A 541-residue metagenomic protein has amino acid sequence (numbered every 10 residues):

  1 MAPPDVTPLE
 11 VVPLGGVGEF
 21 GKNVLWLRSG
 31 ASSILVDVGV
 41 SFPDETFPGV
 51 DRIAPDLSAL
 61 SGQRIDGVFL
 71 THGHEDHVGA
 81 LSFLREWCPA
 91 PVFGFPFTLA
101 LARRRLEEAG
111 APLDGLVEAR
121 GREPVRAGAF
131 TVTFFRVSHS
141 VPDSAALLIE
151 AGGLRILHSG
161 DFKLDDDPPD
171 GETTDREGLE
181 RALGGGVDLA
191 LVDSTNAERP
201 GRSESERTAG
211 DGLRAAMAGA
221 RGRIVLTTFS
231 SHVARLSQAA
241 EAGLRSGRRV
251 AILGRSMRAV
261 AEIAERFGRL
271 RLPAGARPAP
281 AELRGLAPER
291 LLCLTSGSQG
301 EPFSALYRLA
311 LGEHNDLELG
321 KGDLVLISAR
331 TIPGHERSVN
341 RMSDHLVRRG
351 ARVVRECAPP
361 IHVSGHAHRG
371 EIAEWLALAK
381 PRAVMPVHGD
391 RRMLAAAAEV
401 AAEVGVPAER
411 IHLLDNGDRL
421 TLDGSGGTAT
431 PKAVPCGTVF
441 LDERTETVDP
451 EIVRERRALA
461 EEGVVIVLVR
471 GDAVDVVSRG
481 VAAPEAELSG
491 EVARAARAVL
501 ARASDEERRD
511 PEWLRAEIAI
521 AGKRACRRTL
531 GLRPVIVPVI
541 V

Functional and structural regions predicted by a protein language model:
A2-F69, H74-G285, S304-E318, R337-N340: His/Asp/Glu-rich metal-coordinating catalytic cores of metallo-dependent phosphodiesterases/hydrolases acting on
V17, S41-E45, V50-I53, R64-I65 (+5 more regions): A glycine- and charged-residue-rich anion-binding loop/surface
E19, V141, A287, L459-E461 (+1 more regions): Solvent-exposed loop and beta-edge segments used for protein-protein assembly and interaction
L106, A401, C526: Conserved hydrophobic residues forming the short capping helix/wall of the S-adenosyl-L-methionine
A129, S144-A146, E462-I466, I536: Broad gene-expression machinery/nucleic-acid interaction feature
E198-S328, I332-G334, S338-C357, I361-E507 (+2 more regions): Hard-cation-handling environments
E507-V541: C-terminal tails and terminal domains of large nucleic-acid-associated and other macromolecular-machine proteins
